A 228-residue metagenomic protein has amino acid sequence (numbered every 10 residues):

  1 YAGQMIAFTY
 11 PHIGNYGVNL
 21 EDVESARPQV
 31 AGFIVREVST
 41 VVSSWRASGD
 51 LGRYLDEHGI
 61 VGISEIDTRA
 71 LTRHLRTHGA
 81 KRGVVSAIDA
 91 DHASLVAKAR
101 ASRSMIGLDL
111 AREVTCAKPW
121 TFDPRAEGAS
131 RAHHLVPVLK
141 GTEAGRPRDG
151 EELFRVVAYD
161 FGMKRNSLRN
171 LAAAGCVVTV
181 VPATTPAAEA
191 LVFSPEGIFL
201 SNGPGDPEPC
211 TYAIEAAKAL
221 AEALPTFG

Functional and structural regions predicted by a protein language model:
Y1-F193, G205-P207, E215-A216, A221: RNA-binding accessory domains that recognize and position tRNA/RNA substrates
F193-L200: Short acidic/histidine-rich motifs immediately flanking catalytic phosphotransfer sites in two-component signaling
C210: Conserved catalytic-core motifs of eukaryotic protein kinase domains, centered on the activation segment
T226-F227: Extended C-terminal subregions enriched in glycine
